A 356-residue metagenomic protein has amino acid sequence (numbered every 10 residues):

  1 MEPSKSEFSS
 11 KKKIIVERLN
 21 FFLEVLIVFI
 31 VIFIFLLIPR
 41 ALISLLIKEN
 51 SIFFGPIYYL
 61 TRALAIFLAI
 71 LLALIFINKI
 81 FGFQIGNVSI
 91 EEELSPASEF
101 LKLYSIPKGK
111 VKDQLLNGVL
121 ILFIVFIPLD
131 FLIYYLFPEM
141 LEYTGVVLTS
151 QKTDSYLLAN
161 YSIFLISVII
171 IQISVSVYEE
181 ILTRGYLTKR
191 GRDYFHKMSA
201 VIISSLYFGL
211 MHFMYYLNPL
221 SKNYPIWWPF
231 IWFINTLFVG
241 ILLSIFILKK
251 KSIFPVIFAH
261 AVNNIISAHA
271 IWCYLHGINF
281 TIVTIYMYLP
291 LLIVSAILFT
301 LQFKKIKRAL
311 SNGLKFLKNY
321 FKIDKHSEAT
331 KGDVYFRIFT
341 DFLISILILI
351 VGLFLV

Functional and structural regions predicted by a protein language model:
M1-D113, I265-V356: N-terminal, membrane-interfacial amphipathic/helix-forming hydrophobic leader that caps and precedes the first
E7, F21, V125-P128, L132 (+3 more regions): Intrinsic disorder/low-structure terminal segments
L26-I34, I66, L116-D130, L248: Hydrophobic alpha-helical membrane-insertion segments
P39-I47, I77-G82, L129, I133-L141 (+7 more regions): Membrane-water interface at transmembrane helix exits
I47-Y59, S89-S176, T188, D193 (+4 more regions): Juxtamembrane helix-loop-helix connectors linking adjacent transmembrane helices in multi-pass membrane enzymes
I66-L74, P128, P138, P255: Proline-rich low-complexity regions
F164-F354: Transmembrane helix-loop-helix hairpins at the membrane interface of multi-pass integral membrane proteins
